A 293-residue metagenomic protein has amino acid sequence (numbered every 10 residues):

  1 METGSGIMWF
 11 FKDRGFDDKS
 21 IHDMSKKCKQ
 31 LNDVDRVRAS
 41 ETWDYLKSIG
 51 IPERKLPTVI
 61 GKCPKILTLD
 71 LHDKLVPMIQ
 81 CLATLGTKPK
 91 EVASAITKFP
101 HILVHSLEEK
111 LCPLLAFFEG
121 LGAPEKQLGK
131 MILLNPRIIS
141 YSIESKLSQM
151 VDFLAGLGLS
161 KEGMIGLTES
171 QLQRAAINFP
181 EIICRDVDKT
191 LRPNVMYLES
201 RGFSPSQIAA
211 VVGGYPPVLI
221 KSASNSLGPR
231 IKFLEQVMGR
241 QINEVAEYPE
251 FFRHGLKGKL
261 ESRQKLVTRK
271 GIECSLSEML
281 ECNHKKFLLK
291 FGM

Functional and structural regions predicted by a protein language model:
M1-M293: Long amphipathic alpha-helical repeat/alpha-solenoid cores
